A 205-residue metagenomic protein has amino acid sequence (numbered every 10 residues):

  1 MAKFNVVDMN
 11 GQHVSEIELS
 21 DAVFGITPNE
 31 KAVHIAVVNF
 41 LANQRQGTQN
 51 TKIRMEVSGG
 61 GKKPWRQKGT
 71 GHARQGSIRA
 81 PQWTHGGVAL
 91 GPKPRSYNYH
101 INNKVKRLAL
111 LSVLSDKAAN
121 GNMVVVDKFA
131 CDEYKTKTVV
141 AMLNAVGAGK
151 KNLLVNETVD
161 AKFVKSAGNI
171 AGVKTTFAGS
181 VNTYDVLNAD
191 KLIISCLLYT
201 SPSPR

Functional and structural regions predicted by a protein language model:
M1-Q46, G91-S201: Extended polybasic, low-complexity segments that bind anionic RNA or targeting/receptor surfaces
V38-T51, K68-A80, N102-N103: Short, charge-rich amphipathic segments
N43-E56, G60-K62, G86, L108 (+1 more regions): A polyanion-binding, active-site-adjacent surface
R54-L90: Glycine/serine-rich anion-binding loops at beta->alpha junctions that coordinate negatively charged ligand groups
S203-R205: Positively charged, low-complexity/disordered segments
